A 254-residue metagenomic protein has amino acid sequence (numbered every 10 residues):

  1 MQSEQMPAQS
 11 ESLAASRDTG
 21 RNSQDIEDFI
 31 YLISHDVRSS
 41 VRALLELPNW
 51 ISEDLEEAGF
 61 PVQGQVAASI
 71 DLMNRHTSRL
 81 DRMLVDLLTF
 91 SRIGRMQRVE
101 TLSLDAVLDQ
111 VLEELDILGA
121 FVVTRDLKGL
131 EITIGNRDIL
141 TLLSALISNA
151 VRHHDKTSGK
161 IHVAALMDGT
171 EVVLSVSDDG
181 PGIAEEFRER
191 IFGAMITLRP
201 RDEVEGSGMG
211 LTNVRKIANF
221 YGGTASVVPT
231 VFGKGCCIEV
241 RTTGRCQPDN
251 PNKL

Functional and structural regions predicted by a protein language model:
S69, D86-E100, R152: Flexible helix-coil linker/loop segments in the cytosolic histidine kinase module, especially at subdomain junctions
L72-L80: Short alpha-helical segment of the dimerization/phosphotransfer core of two-component systems
S144-A145, N149: Conserved polar catalytic motif of the HATPase_c/GHKL fold
K160-T170: Short beta-strand/loop element within the Bergerat-fold HATPase_c
D178: Acidic ATP/Mg2+-coordinating residue in the GHKL
I183-M195: Short conserved segment of the HATPase_c
A218-N219: Detector for a conserved hydrophobic position within an alpha-helical segment of the HATPase_c
G222-P229: Glycine-rich ATP-binding loops of the HATPase_c
